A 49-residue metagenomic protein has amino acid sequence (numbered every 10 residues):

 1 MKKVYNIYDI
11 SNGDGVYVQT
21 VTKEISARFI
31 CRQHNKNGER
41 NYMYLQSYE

Functional and structural regions predicted by a protein language model:
M1-G15, Y44-Q46: Short aromatic-glycine-(Arg/Gly/Cys) micro-motifs in beta-strand/loop hairpins
G15-Q19, R28-E49: Short, mixed-charge low-complexity intrinsically disordered segments
I25: Acidic phosphotransfer microenvironment of two-component signaling modules
